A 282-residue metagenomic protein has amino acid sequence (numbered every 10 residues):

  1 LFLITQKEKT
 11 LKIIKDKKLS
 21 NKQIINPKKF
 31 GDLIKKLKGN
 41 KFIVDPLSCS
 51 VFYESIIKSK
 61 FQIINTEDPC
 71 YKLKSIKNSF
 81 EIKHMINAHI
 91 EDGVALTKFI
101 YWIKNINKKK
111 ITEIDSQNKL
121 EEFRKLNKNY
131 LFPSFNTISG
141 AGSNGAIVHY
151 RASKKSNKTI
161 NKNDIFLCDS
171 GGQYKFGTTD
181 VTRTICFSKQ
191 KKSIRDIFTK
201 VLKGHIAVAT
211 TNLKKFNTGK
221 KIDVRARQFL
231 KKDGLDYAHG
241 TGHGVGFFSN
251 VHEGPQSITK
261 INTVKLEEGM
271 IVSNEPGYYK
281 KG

Functional and structural regions predicted by a protein language model:
L1-G282: Active-site neighborhoods and metal-handling regions in enzymes and metal-associated proteins
